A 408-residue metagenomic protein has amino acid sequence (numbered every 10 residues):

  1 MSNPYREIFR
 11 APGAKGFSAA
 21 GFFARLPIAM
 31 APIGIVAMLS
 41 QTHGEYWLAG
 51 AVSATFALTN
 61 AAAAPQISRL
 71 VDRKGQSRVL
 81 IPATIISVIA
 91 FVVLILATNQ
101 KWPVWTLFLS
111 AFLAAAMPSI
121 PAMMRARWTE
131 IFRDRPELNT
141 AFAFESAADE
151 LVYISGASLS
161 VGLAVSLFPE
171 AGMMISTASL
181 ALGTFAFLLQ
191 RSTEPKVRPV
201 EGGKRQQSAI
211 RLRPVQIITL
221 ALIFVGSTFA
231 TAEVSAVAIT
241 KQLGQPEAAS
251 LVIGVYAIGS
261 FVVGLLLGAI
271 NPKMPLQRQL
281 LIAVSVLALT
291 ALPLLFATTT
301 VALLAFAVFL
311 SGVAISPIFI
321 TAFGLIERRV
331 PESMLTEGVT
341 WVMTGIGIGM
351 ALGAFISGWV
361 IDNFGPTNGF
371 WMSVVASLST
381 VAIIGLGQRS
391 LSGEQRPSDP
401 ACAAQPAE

Functional and structural regions predicted by a protein language model:
S2-A61, A209-G254: Helix-loop boundary and gating motifs at the non-cytosolic
F22, P103-I120, I223, L303-P317: Hydrophobic core of transmembrane alpha-helices in multi-pass small-molecule transporters, especially MFS/SLC-type
A63-Q76, A164, V263-L276, I361: Helix-to-loop junctions at the C-terminal end of transmembrane segments in multipass secondary transporters
I85-Q100, V286-T299: C-terminal ends and interior cores of transmembrane alpha-helices in multi-pass membrane transporters/permeases
A111-L151: Cytoplasmic helix-loop-helix junction between adjacent transmembrane helices in 12-TM secondary transporters
P118-F132, A236, P317-V330: Intracellular juxtamembrane helix-capping segments at the cytosolic ends of symmetry-related transmembrane helices
R278-A322: C-terminal transmembrane helical hairpin of 12-TM major facilitator-type secondary transporters
S333-F364: A late C-terminal transmembrane helix in Major Facilitator Superfamily
